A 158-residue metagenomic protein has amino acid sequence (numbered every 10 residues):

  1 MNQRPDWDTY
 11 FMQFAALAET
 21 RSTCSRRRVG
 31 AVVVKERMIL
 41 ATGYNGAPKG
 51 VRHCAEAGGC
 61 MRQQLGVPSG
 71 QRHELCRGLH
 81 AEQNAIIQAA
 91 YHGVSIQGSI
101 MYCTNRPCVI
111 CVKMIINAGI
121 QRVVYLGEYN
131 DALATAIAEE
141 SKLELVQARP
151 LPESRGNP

Functional and structural regions predicted by a protein language model:
M1-P158: Zinc-dependent deaminase catalytic domain
